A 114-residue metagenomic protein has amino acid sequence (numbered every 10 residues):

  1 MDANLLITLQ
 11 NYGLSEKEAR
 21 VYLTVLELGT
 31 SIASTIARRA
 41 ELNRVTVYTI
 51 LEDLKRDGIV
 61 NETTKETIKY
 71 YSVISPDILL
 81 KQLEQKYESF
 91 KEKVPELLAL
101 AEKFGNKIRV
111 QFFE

Functional and structural regions predicted by a protein language model:
A3-E18, T30-I32, N61-K86: Short, cationic-aromatic polyanion-contact patches
I7, L23, S34, R38 (+3 more regions): N-terminal, well-ordered alpha-helical segments
E16, T30-T64: N-terminal helix-turn-helix
E18-V25: Short alpha-helical "packing" element that flanks the helix-turn-helix/winged-helix DNA-binding module
D57-I68, L98-K103: Short, flexible active-site-proximal loops enriched in glycine and acidic residues
L79-A101: Short, amphipathic alpha-helical interaction segments positioned at domain boundaries
A99, G105-E114: Mid-protein regulatory/catalytic core that forms ligand/cofactor-binding pockets and protein-protein interaction
